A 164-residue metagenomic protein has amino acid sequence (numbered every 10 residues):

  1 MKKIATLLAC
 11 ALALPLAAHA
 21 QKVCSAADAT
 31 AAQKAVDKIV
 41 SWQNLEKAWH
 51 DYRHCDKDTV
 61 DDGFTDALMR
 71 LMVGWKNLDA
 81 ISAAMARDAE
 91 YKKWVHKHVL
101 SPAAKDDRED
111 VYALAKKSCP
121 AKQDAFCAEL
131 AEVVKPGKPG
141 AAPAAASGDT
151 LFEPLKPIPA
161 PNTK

Functional and structural regions predicted by a protein language model:
I4-L14: Sec-dependent N-terminal signal peptides
A5-T6, E132, K156-P159: Intrinsically disordered, low-complexity segments enriched in glycine/proline and serine/threonine
C10, C24, I39, Y91-V95 (+2 more regions): Extended hydrophobic/Leu-rich segments
L14-A20: Sec/Tat signal peptide C-region and signal peptidase I cleavage site
Q21-D62: N-terminal secretory signal peptides
L45-E46, H50, H54-A145: Extended alpha-helical scaffolding segments
D149-K164: Eukaryotic intrinsically disordered, low-complexity regulatory tails and linkers enriched in charged/polar residues
